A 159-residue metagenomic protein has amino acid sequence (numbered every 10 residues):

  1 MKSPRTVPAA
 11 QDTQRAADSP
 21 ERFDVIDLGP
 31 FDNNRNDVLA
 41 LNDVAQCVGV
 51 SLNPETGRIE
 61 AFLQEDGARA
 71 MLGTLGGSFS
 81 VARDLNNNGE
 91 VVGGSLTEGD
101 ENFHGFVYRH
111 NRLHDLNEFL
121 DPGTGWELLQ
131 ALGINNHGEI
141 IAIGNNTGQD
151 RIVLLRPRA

Functional and structural regions predicted by a protein language model:
M1-A159: Residue-level hotspots at or immediately adjacent to binding/recognition sites across diverse folds
